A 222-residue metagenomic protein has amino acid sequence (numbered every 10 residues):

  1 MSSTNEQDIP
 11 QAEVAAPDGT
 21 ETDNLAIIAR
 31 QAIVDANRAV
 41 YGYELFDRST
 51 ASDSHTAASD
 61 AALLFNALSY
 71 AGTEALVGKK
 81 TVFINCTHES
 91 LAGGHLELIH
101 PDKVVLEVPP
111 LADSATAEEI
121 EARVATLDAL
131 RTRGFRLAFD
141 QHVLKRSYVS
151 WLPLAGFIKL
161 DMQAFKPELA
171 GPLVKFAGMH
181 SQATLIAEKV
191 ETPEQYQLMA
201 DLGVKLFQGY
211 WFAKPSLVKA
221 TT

Functional and structural regions predicted by a protein language model:
M1-V40, R48-S52, E107-T116, D140-L144 (+1 more regions): EAL-family c-di-GMP phosphodiesterase catalytic domain
E13-T20, D53-A58, L76-K80, A129-R133: N-terminal start-of-chain detector that recognizes signal peptides and the immediate post-cleavage beginning
E21-A26, Y43-F46, L63-F65, S69-A71: Short, surface-exposed loop/strand segments
V40-Y41, D102: A short, charged/proline- and glycine-enriched loop that marks the coil->beta-strand transition at the N-terminal
S49-N66: A short, polar/charged loop-to-alpha-helix boundary motif
A61-A129, F135-D140, L144-S147: Catalytic core of bacterial c-di-GMP phosphodiesterases, primarily the EAL and HD-GYP domains, capturing alpha-helical
H100-P101, T132, L152, H180: Short, well-ordered coil/turn elements that cap or connect secondary structure elements
R123-G134, G171-S181: Surface-exposed amphipathic alpha-helices with a cationic face
